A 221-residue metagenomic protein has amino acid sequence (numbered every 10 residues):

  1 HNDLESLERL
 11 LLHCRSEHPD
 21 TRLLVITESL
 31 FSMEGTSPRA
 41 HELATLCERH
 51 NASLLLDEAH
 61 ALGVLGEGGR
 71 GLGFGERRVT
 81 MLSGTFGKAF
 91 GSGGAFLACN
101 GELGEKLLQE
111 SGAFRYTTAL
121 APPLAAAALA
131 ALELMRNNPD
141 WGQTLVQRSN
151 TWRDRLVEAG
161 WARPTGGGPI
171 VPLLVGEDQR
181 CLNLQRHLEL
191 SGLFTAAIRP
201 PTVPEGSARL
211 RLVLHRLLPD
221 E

Functional and structural regions predicted by a protein language model:
H1-L4, S16-T27, V64-G69, A162 (+2 more regions): Pyridoxal 5′-phosphate
N2-L56, H215: Active-site phosphate-binding strand-loop segment of PLP-dependent enzymes
D3-E5, S29-E34, A61-V64, F114-R115 (+2 more regions): Short, small-residue-enriched loops and turns at beta-alpha junctions that line or gate enzyme active sites
F74-K106: Active-site PLP attachment segment
G93, S111-L120: A short glycine-threonine-serine/GTX helix/turn-capping micro-motif
A119-N138, T144, R148-N150, V157: Structural motif of enzymes handling amino- and sulfur-group chemistry
Q143-R153, V157-G192, P200-T202, G206-L210 (+1 more regions): Conserved PLP-binding catalytic core of the aspartate aminotransferase-like
